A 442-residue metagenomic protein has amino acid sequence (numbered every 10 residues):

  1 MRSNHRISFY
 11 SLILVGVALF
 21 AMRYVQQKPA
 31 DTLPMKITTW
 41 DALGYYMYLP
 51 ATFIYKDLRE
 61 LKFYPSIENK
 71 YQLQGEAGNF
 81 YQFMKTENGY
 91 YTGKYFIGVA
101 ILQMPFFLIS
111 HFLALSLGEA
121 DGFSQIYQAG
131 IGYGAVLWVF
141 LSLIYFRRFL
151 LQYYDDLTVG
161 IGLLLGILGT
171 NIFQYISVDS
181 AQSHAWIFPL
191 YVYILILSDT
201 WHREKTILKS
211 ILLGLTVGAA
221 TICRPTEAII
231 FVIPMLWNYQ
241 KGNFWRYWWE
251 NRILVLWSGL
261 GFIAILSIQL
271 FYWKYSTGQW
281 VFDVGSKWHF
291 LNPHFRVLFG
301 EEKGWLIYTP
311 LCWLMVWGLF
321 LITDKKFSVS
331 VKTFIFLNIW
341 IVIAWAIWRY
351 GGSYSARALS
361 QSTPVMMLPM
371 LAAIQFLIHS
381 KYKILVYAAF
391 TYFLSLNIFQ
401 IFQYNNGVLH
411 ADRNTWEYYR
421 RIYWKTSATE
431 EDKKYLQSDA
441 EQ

Functional and structural regions predicted by a protein language model:
M1, R6-G16, L157, L256-I263 (+3 more regions): Signature aromatic-anchored transmembrane alpha helix within multi-pass, membrane-resident enzymes that catalyze glycan
R2, L143-R147, I307-F336, M366-A373 (+1 more regions): Hydrophobic, aromatic-rich transmembrane alpha-helices and their immediate juxtamembrane boundary segments
P29-T38, I54-Y133, Q174, A346 (+1 more regions): Interfacial juxtamembrane loops and adjacent helix segments that form the catalytic/substrate-binding surfaces
L49, L163-L164, L208-R224, F231-M235 (+1 more regions): Membrane-interface alpha helices of multi-pass inner-membrane proteins
L115-G122, L141-T170, P189, E204-L208 (+1 more regions): Transmembrane-helix signature of polytopic, membrane-embedded enzymes that assemble or transfer cell-envelope glycans
S183-L190, I229, I307-Y308, C312-L314 (+1 more regions): Hydrophobic/aromatic-rich transmembrane helices and adjacent perimembrane loops
W186-V217, P234, V365-P369: Specific aromatic-rich, kink-prone transmembrane helix
I233, W237-N238, E250-F320, V331-V342 (+2 more regions): Membrane-lumen/periplasm interface segments of specific transmembrane helices in polyprenyl phosphate-linked
